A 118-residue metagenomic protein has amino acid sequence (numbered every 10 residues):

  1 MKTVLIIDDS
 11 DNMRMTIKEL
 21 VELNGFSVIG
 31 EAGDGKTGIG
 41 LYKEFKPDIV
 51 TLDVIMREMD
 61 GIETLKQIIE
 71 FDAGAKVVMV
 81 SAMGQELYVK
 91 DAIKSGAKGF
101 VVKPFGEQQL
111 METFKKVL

Functional and structural regions predicted by a protein language model:
D11-G30: Two-component/phosphorelay signaling modules centered on CheY-like receiver
D34-T37, D60-E63: Acidic catalytic/metal-coordinating carboxylates
F45-T51: Active-site beta3 strand of CheY-like receiver
R57, Q85: The feature encodes the CheY-like receiver
F105-F114: C-terminal output helix
